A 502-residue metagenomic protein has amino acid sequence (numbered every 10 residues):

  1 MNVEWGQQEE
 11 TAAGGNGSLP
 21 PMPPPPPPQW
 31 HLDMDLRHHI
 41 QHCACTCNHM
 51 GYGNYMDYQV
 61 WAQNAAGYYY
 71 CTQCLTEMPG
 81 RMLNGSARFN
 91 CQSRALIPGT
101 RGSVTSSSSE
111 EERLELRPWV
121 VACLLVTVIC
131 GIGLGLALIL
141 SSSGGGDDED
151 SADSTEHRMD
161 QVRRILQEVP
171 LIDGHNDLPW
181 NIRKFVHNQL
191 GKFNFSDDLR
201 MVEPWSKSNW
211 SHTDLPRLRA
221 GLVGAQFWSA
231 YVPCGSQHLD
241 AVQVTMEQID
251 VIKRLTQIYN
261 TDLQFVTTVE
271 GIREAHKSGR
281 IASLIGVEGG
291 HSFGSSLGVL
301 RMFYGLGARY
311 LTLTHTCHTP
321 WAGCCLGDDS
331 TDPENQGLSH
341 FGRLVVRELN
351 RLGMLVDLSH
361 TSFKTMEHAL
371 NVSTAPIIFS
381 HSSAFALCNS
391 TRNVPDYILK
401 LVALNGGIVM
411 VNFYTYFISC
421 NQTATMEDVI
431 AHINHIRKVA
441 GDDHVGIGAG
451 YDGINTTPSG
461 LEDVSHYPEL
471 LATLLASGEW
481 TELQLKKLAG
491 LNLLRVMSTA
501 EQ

Functional and structural regions predicted by a protein language model:
N2-P333, N389-Q502: N-terminal hydrophobic targeting/anchoring segments and the immediately downstream early-domain regions of hydrolases
S292, M302-R392: Divalent metal-binding pocket/active-site signature
